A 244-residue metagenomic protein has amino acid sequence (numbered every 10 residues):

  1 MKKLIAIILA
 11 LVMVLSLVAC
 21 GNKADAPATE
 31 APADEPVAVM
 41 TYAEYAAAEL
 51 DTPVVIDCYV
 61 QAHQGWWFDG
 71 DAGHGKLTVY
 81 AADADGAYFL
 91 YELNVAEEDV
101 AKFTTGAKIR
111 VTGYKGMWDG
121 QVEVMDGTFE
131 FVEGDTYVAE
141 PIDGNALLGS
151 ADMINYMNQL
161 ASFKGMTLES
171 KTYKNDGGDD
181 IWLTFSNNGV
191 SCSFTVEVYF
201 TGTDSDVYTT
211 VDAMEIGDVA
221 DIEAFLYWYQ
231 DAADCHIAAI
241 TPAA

Functional and structural regions predicted by a protein language model:
M1-L9: Positively charged n-region of N-terminal signal peptides that target proteins for export
S16-A19: C-terminal motif of bacterial Sec signal peptides marking the signal peptidase cleavage site
G21-K23: Bacterial signal peptide processing site
A31-A244: OB-fold single-stranded nucleic acid-binding module
